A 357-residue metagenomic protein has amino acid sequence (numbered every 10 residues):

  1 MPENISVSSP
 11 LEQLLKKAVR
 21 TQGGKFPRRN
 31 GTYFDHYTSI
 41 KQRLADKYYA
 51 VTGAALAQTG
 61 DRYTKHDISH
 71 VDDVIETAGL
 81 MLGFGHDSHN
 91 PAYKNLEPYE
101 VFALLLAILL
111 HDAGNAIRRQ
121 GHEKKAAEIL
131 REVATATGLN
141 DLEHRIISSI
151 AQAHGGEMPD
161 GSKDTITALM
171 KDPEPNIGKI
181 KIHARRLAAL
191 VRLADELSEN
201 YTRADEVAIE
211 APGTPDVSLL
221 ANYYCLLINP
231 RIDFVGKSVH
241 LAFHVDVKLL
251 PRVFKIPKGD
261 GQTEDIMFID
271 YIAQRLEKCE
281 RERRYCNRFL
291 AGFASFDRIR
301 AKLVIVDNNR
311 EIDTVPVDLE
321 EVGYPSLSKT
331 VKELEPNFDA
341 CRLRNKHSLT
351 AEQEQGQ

Functional and structural regions predicted by a protein language model:
P2-G121: Acidic/His-rich, divalent-metal-binding segments that scaffold phosphate/diphosphate chemistry
P2-Q22, Y37-K41, A211-Q357: C-terminal effector/catalytic modules and regulatory tails appended to multi-domain proteins
V51, A55, T59, H154 (+5 more regions): Short secondary-structure junctions and interdomain/linker hinges
A54-Q58, L142-S148, M158, C225 (+3 more regions): Extended interaction regions within the primary functional domain
I68-D72, D141, L187, I269 (+1 more regions): Generic detection of long, well-ordered alpha-helical segments
E76-G83, E128, S149, Q274 (+1 more regions): A broad, structural surface signal
A92-K237: Divalent metal-dependent catalytic cores for phosphoryl transfer on phosphate-bearing substrates
